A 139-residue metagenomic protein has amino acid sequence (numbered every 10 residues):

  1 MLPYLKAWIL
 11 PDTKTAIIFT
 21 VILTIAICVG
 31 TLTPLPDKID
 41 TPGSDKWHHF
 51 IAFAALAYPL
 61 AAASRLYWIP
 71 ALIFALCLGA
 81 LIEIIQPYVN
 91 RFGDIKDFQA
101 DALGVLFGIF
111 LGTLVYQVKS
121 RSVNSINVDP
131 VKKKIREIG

Functional and structural regions predicted by a protein language model:
M1-F98, A102, L106-G139: Bulky hydrophobic segments
